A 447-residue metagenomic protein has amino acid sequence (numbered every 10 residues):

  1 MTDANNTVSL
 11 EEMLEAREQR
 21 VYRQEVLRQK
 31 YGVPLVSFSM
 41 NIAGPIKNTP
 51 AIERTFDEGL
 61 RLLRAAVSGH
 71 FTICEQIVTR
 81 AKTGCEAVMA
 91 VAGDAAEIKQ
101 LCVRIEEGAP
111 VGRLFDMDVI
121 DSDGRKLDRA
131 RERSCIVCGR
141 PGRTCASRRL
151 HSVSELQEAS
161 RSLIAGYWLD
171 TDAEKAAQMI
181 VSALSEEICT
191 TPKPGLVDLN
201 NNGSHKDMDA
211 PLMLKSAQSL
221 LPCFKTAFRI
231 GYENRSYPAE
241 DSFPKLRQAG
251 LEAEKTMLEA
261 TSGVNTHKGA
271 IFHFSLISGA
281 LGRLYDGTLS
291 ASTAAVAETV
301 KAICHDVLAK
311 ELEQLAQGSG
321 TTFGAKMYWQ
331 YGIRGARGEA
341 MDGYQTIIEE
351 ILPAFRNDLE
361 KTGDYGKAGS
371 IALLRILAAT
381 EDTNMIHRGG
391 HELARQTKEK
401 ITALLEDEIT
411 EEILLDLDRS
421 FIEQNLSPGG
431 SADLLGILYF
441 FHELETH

Functional and structural regions predicted by a protein language model:
M1-A66, R80, E97-Q100, R104-L169: Long, contiguous binding/interaction regions
L35-G93, M208-R235: Short, well-structured hydrophobic secondary-structure segments
C74-V78, S122-D128, L258-T266: Catalytic micro-motifs at enzyme active sites that drive phosphoryl/nucleotidyl and oxygen chemistry
S162, G166-A239, F243, L281-R419: Phosphate-rich cofactor/ligand-interacting catalytic cores and adjacent structured alpha/beta frameworks
P222, L276-D286, Y439-T446: Short glycine/serine- and small hydrophobic-enriched flexible loop segments
T226-R283: Long, hydrophobic/aromatic-enriched structural stretches that serve as scaffold segments
K255-K268, K361, R419-P428: A short glycine/serine-rich beta->alpha loop
E423, S427-H447: Short, amphipathic C-terminal "tail helix"
